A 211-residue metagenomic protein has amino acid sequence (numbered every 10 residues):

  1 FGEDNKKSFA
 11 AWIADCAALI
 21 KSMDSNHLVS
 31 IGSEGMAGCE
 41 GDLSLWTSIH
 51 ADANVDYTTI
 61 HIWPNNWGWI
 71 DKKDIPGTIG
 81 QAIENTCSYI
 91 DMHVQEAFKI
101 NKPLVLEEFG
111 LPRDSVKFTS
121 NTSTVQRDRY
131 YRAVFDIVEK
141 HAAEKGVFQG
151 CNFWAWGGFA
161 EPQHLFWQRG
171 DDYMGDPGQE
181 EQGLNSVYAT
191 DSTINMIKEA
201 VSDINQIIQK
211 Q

Functional and structural regions predicted by a protein language model:
F1, G35-G38, G110-L111, W156-E161: Short, internal active-site loops enriched in acidic
F1-N5, Q149: Active-site groove signature of glycoside hydrolases
K6-K117: Glycoside hydrolase catalytic-domain groove-lining segments
I49-H50, N54, N85, V116-Q211: Aromatic-rich peripheral "rim/lid" segments of glycoside hydrolase catalytic domains that contact and position glycan
